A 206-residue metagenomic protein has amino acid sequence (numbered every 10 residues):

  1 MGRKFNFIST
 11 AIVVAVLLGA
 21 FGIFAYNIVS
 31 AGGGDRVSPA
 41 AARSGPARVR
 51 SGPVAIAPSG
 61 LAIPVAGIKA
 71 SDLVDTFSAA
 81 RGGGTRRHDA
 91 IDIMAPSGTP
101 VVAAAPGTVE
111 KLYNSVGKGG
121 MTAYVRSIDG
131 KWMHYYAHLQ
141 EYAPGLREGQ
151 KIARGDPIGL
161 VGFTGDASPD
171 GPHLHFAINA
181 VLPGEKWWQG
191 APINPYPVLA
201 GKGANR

Functional and structural regions predicted by a protein language model:
M1-V16: N-terminal Sec-pathway targeting helices
V14, T99, L146-R147, W187: Residues at the start of alpha-helices and the adjacent loop-to-helix junctions
G22-M121, R154, F163, I193-R206: Surface-exposed, glycine-biased beta-strand/turn segments
T76, P96, I128, L139 (+2 more regions): Generic beta-structure capping elements
A79-A80, P100, N114-G117, G130-W132 (+4 more regions): Solvent-exposed loop/turn segments at secondary-structure junctions within structured extracellular/periplasmic domains
A104-E148, G171-H175: Zn2+-dependent peptidoglycan hydrolase active-site motif and core
A123, W132, Q150-R206: Conserved, short, structured surface segments that act as functional micro-motifs
